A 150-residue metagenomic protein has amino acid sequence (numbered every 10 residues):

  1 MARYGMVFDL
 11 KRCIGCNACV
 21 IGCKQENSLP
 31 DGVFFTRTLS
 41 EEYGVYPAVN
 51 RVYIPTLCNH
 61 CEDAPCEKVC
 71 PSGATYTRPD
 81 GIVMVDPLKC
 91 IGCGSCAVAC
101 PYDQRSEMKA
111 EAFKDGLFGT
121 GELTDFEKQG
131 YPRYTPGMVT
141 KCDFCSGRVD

Functional and structural regions predicted by a protein language model:
M1-D150: Non-ligating segments of multi-cofactor redox enzymes
